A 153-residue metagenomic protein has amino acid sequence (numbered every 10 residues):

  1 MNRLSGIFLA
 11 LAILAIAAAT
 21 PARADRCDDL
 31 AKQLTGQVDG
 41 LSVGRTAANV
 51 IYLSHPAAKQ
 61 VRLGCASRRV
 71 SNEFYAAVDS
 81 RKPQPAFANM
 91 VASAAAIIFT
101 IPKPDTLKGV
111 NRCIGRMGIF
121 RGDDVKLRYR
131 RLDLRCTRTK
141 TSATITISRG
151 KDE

Functional and structural regions predicted by a protein language model:
M1-L9: Bacterial N-terminal signal peptides that target proteins for export
F8-A17: Bacterial N-terminal signal peptides
T20-A24: Sec/Tat signal peptide C-region and signal peptidase I cleavage site
D25-R69: N-terminal secretory signal peptides
Q33-V38, N72-A77, F120-D123, A143-I147: Extracellular/mature segments of secreted proteins
L41-Y52, K103-D133: Short Gly/Thr-rich strand-loop-strand
V61, S67-M117: Long, charged/polar, surface-exposed segments that mediate recognition or autoinhibition
D124-K151: Short, exposed beta-strand-loop hairpins at the edges of beta-sheets in extracellular/periplasmic proteins
